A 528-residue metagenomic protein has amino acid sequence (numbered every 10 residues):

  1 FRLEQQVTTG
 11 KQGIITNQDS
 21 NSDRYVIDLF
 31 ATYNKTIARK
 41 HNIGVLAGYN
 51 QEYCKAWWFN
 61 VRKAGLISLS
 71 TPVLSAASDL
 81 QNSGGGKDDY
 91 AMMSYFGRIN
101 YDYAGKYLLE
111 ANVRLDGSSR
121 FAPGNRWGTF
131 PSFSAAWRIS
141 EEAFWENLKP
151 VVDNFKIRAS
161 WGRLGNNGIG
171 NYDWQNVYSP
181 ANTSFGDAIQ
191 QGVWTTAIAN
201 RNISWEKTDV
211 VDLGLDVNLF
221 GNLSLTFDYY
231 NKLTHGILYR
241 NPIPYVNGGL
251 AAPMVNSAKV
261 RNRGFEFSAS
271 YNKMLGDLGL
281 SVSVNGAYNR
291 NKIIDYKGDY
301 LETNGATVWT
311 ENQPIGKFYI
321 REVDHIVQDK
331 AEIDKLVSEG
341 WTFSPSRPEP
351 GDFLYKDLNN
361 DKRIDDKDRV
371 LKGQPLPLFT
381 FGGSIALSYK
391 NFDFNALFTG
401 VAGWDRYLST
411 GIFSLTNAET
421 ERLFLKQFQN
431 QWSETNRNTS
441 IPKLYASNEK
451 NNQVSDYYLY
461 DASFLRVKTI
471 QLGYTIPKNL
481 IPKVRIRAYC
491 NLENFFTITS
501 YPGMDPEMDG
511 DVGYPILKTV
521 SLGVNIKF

Functional and structural regions predicted by a protein language model:
F1-T36, Y90-A122, R126-E141, T208-V210 (+7 more regions): Surface-exposed extracellular loop regions of Gram-negative outer-membrane beta-barrel proteins
R2-I15, K55-S83, D173-I198, R240 (+5 more regions): Surface-exposed loop/turn segments flanking beta-strands in extracellular/periplasmic regions
L3, T8-L108, I198, L371 (+1 more regions): Outer-membrane beta-barrel transmembrane domain signature of Gram-negative proteins, especially the mid-to-C-terminal
T36-I43, K106, S140-F155, N222 (+6 more regions): Short loop/turn motifs that connect adjacent beta-strands in outer-membrane beta-barrel proteins
S78-F96, T183-S224, A252-L275, P314-I320 (+3 more regions): Outer-membrane beta-barrel signature, preferentially recognizing the C-terminal barrel domain of Gram-negative
S118, V401-A488, L492: Extracytoplasmic gating/loop element in the C-terminal half of outer-membrane beta-barrel translocons and assembly
M254-N262, T303-A331, Q427-F428, E434-R437 (+2 more regions): C-terminal beta-signal and terminal closure region of outer-membrane beta-barrel proteins
V255, M274-P375: Conserved small-residue
